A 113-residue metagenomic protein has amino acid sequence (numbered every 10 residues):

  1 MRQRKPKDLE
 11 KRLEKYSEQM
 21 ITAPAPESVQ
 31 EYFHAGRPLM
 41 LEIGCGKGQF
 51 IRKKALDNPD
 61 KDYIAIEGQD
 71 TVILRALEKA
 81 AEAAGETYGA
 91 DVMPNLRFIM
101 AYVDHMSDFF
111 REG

Functional and structural regions predicted by a protein language model:
M1-L41, Q49-N58: S-adenosyl-L-methionine
I43, I66: Conserved beta-strand/loop positions that form the S-adenosyl-L-methionine
G46: Conserved glycine-rich SAM-binding loop
D62-I64: Short beta-strand element of Class I
Q69: Conserved SAM/SAH-binding beta-strand->alpha-helix loop
V72: Conserved short alpha-helix immediately C-terminal to the canonical SAM/SAH-binding motif I of Rossmann-like
A76: Conserved SAM-binding loop
A80-G113: S-adenosyl-L-methionine
